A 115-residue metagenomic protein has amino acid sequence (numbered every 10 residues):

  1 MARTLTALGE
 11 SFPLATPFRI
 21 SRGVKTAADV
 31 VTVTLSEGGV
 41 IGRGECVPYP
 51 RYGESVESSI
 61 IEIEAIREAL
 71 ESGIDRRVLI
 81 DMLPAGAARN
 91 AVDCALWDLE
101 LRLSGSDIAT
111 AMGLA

Functional and structural regions predicted by a protein language model:
M1-A115: N-terminal capping/lid subdomain adjacent to the active-site entrance of alpha/beta enzymes
